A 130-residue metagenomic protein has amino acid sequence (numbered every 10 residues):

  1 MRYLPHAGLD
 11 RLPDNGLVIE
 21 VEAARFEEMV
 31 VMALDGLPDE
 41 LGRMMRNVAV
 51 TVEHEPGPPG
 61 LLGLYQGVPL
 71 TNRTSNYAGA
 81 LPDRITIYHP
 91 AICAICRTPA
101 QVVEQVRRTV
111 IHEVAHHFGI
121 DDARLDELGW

Functional and structural regions predicted by a protein language model:
M1-Q105, H117, A123-D126: Active-site rim/adjacent substrate-binding subdomains
Q105-E113: Short alpha-helical catalytic segment bearing the HExxH-like zincin motif of zinc-dependent metalloproteases
